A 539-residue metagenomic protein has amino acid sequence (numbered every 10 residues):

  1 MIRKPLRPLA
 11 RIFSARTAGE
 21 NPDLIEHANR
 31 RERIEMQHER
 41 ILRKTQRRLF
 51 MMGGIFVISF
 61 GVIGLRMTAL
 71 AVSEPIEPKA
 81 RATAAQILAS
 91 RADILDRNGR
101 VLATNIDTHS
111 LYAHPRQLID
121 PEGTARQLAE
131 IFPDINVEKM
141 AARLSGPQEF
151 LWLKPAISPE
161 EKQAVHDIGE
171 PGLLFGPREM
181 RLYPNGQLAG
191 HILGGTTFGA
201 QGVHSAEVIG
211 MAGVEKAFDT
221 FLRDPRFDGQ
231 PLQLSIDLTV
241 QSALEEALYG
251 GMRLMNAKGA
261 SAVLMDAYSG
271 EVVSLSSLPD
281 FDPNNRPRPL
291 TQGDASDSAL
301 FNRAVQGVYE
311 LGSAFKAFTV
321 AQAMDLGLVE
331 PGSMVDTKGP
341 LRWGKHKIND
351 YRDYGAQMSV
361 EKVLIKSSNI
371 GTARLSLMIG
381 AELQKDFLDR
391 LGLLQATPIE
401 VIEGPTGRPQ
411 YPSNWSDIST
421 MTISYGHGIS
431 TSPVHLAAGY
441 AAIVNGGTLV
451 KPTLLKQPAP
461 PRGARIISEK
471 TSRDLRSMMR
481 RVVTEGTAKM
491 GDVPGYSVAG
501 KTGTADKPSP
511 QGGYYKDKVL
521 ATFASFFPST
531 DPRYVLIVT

Functional and structural regions predicted by a protein language model:
M1-R288, V308, E382-L394, T539: Periplasmic/cell-envelope proteins involved in peptidoglycan metabolism and beta-lactam response
A262, A267-S313, F318-T539: Beta-lactam-recognizing serine transpeptidase/beta-lactamase-like catalytic domain environment
